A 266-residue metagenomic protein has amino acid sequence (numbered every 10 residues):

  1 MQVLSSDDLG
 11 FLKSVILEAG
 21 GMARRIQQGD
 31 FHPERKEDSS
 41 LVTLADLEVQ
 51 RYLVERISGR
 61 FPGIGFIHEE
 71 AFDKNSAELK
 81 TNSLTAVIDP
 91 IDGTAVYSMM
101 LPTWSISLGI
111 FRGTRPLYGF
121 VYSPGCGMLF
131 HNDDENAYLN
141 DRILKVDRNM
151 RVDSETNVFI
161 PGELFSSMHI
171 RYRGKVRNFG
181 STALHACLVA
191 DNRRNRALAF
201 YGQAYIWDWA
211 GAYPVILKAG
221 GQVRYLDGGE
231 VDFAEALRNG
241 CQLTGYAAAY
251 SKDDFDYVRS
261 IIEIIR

Functional and structural regions predicted by a protein language model:
M1-I91: N-terminal subdomain of lithium-sensitive/metallo-dependent phosphomonoesterases centered on the IMPase/IPPase/PAP
A19, A23, D46, I57 (+5 more regions): Residue-level signal for inorganic ion chemistry
L47, E70, P90-G93, P124 (+2 more regions): Generic detector of well-ordered alpha-helical packing
E69, Y122, F200: Conserved residues at the C-terminal ends of beta-strands
L79-Y138: DPxDG-like acidic metal-binding loop motif
L139-V146: A structural micro-motif at secondary-structure boundaries
R148-R266: An extended, acidic
